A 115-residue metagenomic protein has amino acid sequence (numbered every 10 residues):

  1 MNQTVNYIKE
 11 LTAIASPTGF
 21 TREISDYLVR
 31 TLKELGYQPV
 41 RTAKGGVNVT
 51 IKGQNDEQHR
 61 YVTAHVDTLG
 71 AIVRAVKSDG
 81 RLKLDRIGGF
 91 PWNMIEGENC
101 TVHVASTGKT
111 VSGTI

Functional and structural regions predicted by a protein language model:
M1-I115: N-terminal hydrophobic/helix-forming segments and targeting peptides
